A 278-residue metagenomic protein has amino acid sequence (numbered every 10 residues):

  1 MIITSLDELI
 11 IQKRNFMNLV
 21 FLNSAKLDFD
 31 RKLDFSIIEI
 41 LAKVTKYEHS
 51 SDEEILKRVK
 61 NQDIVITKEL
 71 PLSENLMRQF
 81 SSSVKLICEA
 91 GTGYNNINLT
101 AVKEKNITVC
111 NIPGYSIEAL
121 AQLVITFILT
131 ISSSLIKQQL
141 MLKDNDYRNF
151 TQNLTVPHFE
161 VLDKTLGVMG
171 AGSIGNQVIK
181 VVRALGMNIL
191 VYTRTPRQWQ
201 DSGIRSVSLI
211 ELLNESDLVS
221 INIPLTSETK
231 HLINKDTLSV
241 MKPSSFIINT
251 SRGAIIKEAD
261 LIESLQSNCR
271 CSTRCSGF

Functional and structural regions predicted by a protein language model:
I2-Q62, N188-L190: N-terminal glycine-/charge-rich "phosphate-binding" loop or analogous flexible N-terminal tail
E48, A90-G91, I107-E118, T193 (+1 more regions): Short beta->alpha connector loops at strand-helix junctions that form conserved, small/polar/Pro-enriched
S73-E74, T195-F278: Rossmann-like adenosine-cofactor binding region
P113-T165: Phosphate-binding beta-alpha-beta segment of Rossmann-like dinucleotide-binding domains, i.e., the NAD(P)
A171-G172: Glycine-rich Rossmann-fold phosphate-binding loop(s) that bind the pyrophosphate of adenine dinucleotide cofactors
G175-N176: N-terminal Rossmann-fold NAD(P) dinucleotide-binding loop
R183-D201: NAD(P)-binding Rossmann-fold cofactor-contacting core
